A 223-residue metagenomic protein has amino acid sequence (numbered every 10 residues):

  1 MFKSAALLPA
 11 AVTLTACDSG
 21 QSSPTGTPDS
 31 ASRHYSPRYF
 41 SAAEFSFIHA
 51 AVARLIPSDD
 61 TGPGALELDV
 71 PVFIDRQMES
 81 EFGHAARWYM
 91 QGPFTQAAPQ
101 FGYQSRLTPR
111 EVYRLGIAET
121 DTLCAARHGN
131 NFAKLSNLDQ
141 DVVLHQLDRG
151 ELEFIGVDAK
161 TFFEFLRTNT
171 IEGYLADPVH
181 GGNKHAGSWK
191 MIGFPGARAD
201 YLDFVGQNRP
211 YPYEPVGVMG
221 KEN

Functional and structural regions predicted by a protein language model:
M1-S22, S136: N-terminal export signals
A10, T25, Y213-V216: Generic low-complexity segments that are intrinsically disordered, proline-rich and/or Lys/Arg-biased
V12-A50: C-terminal segment of N-terminal export signals and the immediately downstream linker at the start of the mature
S32-H34, E44-A50, T61-N223: Mature-region segments of soluble proteins
R54: Substrate-recognition/specificity elements adjacent to catalytic centers across diverse enzyme folds
